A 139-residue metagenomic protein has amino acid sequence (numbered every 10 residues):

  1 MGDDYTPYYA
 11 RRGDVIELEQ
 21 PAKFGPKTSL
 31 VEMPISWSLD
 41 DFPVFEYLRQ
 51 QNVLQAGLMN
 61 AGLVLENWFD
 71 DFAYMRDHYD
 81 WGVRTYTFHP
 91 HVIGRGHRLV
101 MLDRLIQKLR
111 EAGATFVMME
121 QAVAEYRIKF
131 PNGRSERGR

Functional and structural regions predicted by a protein language model:
M1-D80, F130-G138: Active-site-adjacent pocket scaffolds in enzyme catalytic domains
Q55-R139: C-terminal domain-boundary segment and adjacent tail
